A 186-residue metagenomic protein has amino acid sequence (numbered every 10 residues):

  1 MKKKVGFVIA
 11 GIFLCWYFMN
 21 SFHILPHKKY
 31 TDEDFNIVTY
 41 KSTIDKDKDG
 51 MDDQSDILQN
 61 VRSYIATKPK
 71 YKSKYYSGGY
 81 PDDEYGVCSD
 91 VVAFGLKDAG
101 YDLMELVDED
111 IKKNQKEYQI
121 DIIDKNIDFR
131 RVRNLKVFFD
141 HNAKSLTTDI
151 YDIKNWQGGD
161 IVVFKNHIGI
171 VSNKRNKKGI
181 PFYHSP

Functional and structural regions predicted by a protein language model:
M1-I12, S21: N-terminal Sec-pathway targeting helices
M1-K4, I57, A66-K74, D149 (+1 more regions): Generic structural signal for short, solvent-exposed loop/turn connectors between secondary structure elements
H23-F138: N-terminal capping segments
M51, K112-P186: ...with weaker cross-activation on analogous glycine-rich loops/strands in unrelated enzymes
